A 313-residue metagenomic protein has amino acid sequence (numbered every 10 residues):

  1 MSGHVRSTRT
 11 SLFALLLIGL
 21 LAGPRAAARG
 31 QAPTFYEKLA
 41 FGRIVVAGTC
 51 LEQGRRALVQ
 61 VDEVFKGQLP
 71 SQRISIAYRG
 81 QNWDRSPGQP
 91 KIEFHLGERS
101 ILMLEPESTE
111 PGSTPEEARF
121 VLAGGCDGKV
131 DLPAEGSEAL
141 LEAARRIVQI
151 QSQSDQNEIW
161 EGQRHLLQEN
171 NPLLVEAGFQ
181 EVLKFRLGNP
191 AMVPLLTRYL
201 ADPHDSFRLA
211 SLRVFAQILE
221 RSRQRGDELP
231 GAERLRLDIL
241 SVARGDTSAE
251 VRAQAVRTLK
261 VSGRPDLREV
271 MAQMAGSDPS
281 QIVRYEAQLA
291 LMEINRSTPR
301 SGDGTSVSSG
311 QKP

Functional and structural regions predicted by a protein language model:
S2-F13: Bacterial N-terminal signal peptides that target proteins for export
A28-R43: Short boundary/loop segments of OB/S1/cold-shock single-stranded nucleic-acid-binding domains
F41-E63: Structural detector for short beta-strands of small beta-barrel domains
Q81-L174, L187-G188: Extracellular C-terminal loop/segment signatures of secreted glycoproteins
D155-L166, G188-L200, R221-A243, R264-G276 (+1 more regions): Amphipathic alpha-helical scaffolding segments comprising HEAT/armadillo-like alpha-solenoid repeats
P172-L173, D205-L209, E233, T247-E250 (+2 more regions): Alpha-helix N-cap/helix-start positions at coil->helix boundaries
G178-F179, S211, A255, A287: Conserved hydrophobic register position within alpha-solenoid helical repeats
L183, A216-E220, K260, M292: Structural signature of alpha-helical solenoid repeat scaffolds
